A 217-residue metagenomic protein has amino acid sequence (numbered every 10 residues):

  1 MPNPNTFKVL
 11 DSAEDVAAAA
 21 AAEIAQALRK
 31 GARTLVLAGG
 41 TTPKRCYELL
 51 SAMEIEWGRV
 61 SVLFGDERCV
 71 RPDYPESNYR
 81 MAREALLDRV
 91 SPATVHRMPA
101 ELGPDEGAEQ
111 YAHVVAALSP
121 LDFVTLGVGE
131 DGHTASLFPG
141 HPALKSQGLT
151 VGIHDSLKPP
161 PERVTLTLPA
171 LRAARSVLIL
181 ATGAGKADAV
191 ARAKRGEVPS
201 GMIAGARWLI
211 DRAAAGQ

Functional and structural regions predicted by a protein language model:
M1-L35: N-terminal glycine-/serine-/threonine-rich phosphate-binding loop
P2-P4, W57-T125: Ligand-binding beta-strand-loop-alpha-helix segment within the catalytic cores of soluble metabolic enzymes
A32-M53: Glycine-rich N-terminal segment of FAD-binding domains in flavoprotein oxidoreductases, spanning the beta-loop-helix
L37-T42, L126-E130, T182: Glycine-rich beta-strand-to-loop/alpha-helix junction loops that act as flexible
L49-W57, R83, P139-Q147: A glycine- and small-aliphatic-rich helix-loop capping segment at beta-alpha/alpha-beta transitions that lines
A108-E109, A135-G140, A189-A193: A short secondary-structure junction signal
F123-P169: Class I SAM-dependent methyltransferase SAM-binding "motif I" and its flanking Rossmann-like core
R172-Q217: C-terminal functional extensions of proteins
